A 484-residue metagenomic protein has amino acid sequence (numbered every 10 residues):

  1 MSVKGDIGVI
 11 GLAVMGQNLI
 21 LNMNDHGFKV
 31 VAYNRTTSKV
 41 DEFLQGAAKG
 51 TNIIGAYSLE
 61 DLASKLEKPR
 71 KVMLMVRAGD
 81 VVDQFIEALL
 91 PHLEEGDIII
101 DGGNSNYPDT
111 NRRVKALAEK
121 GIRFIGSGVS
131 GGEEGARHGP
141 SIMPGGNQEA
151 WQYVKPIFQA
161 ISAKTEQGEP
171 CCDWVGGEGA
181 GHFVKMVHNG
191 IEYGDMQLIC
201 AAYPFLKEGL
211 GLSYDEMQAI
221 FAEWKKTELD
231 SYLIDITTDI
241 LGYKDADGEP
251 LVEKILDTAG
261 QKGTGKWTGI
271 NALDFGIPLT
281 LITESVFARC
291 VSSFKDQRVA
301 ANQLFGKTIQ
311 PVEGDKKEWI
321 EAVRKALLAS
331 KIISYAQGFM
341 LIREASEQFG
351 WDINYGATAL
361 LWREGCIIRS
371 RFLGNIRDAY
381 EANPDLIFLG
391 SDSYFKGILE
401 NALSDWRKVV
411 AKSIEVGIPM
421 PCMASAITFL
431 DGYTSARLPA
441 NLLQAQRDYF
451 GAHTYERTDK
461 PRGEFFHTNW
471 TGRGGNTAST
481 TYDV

Functional and structural regions predicted by a protein language model:
M1-R70, H92-G96, G132-R137: NAD(P)+-binding Rossmann beta1-loop-alpha1 motif at the extreme N-terminus of oxidoreductases
I54-D61, A78-I86: Glycine-rich, highly charged phosphate/nucleotide-binding loops
V82-F85, I100, N106-Q218, T227-P250 (+2 more regions): Rossmann-fold dinucleotide-binding core
H182, K207-L212, A219, T227-I332 (+1 more regions): Interdomain hinge/lid region at the active-site interface of Rossmann-like NAD(P)-dependent oxidoreductases
E223, S346-Y380: Small-residue-rich helix-loop
E400, D405-V484: C-terminal amphipathic alpha-helical interaction region
